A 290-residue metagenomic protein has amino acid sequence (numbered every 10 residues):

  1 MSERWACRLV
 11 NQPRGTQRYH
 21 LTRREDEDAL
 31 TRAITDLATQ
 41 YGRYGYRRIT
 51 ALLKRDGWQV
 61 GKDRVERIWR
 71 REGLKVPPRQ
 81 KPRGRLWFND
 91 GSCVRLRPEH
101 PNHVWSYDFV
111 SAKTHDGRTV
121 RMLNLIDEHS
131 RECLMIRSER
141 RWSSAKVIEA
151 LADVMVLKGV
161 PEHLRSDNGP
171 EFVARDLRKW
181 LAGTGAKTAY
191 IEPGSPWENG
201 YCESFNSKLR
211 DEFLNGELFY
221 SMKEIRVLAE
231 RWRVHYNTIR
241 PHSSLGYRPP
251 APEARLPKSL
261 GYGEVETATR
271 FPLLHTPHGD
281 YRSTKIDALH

Functional and structural regions predicted by a protein language model:
A6-V10, Q17, A33-I34, I49 (+14 more regions): Mobile genetic element proteins and their domesticated derivatives, centered on retroelements and DNA transposons
C7, N11-V104, S195, P249-K258: Basic, flexible linker segments flanking DNA-binding modules in nucleic acid-interacting mobile-element proteins
E25, L164-N168, F172-L181, T188-D211 (+2 more regions): RNase H-like two-metal-ion nuclease catalytic core shared by retroviral integrases and related mobile-element nucleases
G45, S130-E132, K158-H163: Short, surface-exposed connector motifs at secondary-structure boundaries
Q59-I126, S144-A150, L157-E162, R270-H290: Mobile-element integrase/transposase regions, centering on the N-terminal DNA-binding/Zn-coordinating module
V76, K187-T188: Hydrophobic beta-strand scaffold residues
I136-R137: Short hydrophobic alpha-helix segments
A182-T184, K208-H290: C-terminal domain-tail junction helix/linker
